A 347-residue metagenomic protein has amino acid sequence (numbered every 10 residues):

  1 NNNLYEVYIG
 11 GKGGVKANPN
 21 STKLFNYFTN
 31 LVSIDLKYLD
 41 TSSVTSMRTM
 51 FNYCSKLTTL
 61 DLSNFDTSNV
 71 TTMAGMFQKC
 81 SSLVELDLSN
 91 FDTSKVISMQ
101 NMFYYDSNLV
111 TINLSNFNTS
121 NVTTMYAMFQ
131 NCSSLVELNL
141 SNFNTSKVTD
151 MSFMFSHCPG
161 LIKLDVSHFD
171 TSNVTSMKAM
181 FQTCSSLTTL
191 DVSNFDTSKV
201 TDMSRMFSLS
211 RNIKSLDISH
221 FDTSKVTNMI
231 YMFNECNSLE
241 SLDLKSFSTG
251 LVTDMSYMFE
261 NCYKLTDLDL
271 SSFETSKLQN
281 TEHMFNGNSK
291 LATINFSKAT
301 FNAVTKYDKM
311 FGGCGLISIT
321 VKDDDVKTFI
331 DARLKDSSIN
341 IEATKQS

Functional and structural regions predicted by a protein language model:
N1-S347: Negatively charged
